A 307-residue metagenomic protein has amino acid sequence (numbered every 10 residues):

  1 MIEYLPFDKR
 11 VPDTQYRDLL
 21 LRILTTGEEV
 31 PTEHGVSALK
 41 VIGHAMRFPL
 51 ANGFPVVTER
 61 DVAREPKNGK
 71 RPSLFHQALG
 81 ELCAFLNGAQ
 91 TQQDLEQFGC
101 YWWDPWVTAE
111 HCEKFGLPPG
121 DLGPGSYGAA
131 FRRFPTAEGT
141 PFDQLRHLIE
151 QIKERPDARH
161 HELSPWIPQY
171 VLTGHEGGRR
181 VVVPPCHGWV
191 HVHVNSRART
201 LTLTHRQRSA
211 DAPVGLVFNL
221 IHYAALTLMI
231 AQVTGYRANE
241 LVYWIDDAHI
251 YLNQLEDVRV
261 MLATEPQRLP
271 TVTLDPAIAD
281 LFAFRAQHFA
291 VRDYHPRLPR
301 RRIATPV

Functional and structural regions predicted by a protein language model:
M1-V307: Terminal, non-catalytic protein-protein interaction segments that mediate quaternary/complex assembly
